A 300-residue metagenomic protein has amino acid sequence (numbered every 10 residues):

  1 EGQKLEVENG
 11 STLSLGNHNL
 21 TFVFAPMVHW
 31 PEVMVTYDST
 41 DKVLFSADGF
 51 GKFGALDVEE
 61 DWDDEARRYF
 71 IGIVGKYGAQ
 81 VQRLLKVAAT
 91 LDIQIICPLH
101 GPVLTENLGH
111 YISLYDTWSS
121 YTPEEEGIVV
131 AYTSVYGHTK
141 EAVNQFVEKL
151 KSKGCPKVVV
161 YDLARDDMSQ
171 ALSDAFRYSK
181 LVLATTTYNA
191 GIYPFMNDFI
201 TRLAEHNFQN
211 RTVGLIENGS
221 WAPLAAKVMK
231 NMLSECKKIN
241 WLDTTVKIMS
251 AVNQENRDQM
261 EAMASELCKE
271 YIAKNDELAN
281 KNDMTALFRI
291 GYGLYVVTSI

Functional and structural regions predicted by a protein language model:
G2-E60: Catalytic core of the metallo-beta-lactamase
Q3, A25-M27, S113, V160-D166: Short gly/ser/thr-rich secondary-structure transition/capping motifs
L20, V43, I128-V130, V213: Conserved hydrophobic helix-helix packing surfaces used for dimerization/oligomerization
S46, L99, A131-T133, I216: Short hydrophobic segments within beta-strands
L56-I96, H100-V103, Q145-Y161, A171-E277: FMN-binding flavodoxin-like domain, especially the glycine-rich phosphate-binding loop
C97-E124: Short N-terminal or domain-adjacent regulatory/targeting segments
A131-K153: Short, charged N-terminal beta->alpha structural module
E277-I300: N-terminal structural module
